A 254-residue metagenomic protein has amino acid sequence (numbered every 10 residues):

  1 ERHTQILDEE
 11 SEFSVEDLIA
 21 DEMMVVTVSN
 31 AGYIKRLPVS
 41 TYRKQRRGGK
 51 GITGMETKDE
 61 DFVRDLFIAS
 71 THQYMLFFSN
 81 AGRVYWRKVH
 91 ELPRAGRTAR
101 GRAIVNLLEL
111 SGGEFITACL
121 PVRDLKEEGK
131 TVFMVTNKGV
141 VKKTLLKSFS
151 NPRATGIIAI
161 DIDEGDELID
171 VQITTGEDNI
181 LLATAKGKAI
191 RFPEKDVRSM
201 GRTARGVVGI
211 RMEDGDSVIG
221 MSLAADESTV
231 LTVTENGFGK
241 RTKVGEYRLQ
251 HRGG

Functional and structural regions predicted by a protein language model:
E1-G254: Short, structured "edge-of-domain" segments at secondary-structure transitions
